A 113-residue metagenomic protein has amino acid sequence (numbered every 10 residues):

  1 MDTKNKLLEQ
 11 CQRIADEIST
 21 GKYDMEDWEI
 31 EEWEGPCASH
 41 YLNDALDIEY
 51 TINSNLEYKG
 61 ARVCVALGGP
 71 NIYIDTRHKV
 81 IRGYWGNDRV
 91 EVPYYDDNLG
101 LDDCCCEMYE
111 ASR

Functional and structural regions predicted by a protein language model:
M1-R113: Acidic interaction surfaces
